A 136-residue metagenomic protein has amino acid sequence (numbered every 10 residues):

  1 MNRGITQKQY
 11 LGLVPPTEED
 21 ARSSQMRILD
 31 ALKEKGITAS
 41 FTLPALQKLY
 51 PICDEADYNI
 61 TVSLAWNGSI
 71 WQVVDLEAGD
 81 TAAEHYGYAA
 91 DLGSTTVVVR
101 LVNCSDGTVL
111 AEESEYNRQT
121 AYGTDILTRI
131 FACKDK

Functional and structural regions predicted by a protein language model:
M1-A89, S94, D106: Nucleotide/phosphate-binding catalytic cleft detector across ATP-hydrolyzing and phosphate-transferring enzymes
T95-V99: Extended, hydrophobic alpha-helical segments in both membrane/secreted and soluble proteins
L101-K136: Short glycine-rich, Thr/Ser-proximal phosphate-binding strand/loop in the N-terminal lobe of ATP-dependent enzymes
